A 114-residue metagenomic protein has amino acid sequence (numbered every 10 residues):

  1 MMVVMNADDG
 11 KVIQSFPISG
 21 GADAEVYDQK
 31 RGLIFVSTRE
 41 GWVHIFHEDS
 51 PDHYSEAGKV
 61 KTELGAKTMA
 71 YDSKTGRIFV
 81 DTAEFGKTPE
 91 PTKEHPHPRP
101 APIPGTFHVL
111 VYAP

Functional and structural regions predicted by a protein language model:
M1-P114: Predominantly soluble domains enriched in secretory-pathway, periplasmic, or organellar proteins
